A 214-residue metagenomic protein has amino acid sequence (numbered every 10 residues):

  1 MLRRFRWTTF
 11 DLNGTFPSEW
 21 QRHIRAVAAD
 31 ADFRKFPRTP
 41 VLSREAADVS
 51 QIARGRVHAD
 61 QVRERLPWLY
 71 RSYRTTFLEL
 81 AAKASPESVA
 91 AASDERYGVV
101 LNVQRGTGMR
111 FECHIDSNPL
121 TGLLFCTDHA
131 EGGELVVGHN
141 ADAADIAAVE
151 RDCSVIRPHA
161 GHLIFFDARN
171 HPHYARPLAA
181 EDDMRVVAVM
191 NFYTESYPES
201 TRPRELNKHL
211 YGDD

Functional and structural regions predicted by a protein language model:
M1-A53, W68-T75, G212-D214: N-terminal auxiliary "cap/dimerization" subdomain that precedes the catalytic jelly-roll/cupin core of mononuclear
D32-K35, A168, S196: A generic secondary-structure signal for well-formed alpha-helical elements
F33-P37, S88-V89, D128-E131: Proline-centered turn/helix-capping motifs that create local helix->coil transitions or kinks
R44, P119, D182-M184: Short acidic/glycine-enriched loop/turn segments that link adjacent beta-strands
D48-Y97: Signature of the catalytic double-stranded beta-helix
A91-F165, R169-N170, V187, P198: Catalytic core of non-heme Fe(II) oxygenases with the double-stranded beta-helix
F111-E112, P172-A180: Short beta-strand His + acidic residue motifs that chelate non-heme Fe in jelly-roll/DSBH and cupin folds
A180-D214: Non-heme Fe(II)/2-oxoglutarate
